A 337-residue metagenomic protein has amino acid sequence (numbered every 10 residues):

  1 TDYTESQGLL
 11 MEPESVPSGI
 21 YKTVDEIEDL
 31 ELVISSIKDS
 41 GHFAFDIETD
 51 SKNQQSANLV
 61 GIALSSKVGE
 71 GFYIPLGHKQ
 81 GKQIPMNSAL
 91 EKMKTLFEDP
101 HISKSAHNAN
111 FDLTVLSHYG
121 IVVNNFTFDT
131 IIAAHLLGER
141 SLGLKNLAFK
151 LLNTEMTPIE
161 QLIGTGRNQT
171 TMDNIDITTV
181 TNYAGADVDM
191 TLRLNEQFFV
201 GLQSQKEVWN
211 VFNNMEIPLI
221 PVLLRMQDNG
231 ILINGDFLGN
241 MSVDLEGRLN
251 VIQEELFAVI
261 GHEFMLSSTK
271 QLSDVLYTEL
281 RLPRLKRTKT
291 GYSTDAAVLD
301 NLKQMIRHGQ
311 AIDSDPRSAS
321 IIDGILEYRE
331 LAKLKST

Functional and structural regions predicted by a protein language model:
T1-Q80, T95-E98, E139, L147 (+2 more regions): Conserved "right-hand" nucleotidyltransferase catalytic core of DNA-directed polymerases
E26, N108-A109: Helix N-cap/beta->alpha junction signal
H42, S103, N125: Hydrophobic "anchor" residues on beta-strands that sit immediately upstream of conserved functional sites
S65, N110-R167, Q197, V222: Metal-dependent phosphoesterase core characteristic of DEDDh/y 3'-5' exonuclease domains
P85-H101: Short, basic/hydrophobic alpha-helical segments
K92-M93, D112, L144, I321: Residues within well-ordered alpha-helices
H101-N108, E263-M265: Short glycine-rich phosphate-binding loop at a beta-alpha junction
